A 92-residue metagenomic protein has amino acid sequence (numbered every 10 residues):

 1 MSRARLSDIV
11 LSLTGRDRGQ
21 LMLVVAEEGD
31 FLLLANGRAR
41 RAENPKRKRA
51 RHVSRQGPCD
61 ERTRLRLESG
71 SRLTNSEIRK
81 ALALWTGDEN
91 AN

Functional and structural regions predicted by a protein language model:
M1-L6, L13, L23-N92: Ferredoxin-like alpha/beta domains used as RNA- or RNAP-binding modules
G15-R18: Short, charged beta-turn/beta-strand-edge "cap" motif at the junction between a beta-strand and an adjacent loop
